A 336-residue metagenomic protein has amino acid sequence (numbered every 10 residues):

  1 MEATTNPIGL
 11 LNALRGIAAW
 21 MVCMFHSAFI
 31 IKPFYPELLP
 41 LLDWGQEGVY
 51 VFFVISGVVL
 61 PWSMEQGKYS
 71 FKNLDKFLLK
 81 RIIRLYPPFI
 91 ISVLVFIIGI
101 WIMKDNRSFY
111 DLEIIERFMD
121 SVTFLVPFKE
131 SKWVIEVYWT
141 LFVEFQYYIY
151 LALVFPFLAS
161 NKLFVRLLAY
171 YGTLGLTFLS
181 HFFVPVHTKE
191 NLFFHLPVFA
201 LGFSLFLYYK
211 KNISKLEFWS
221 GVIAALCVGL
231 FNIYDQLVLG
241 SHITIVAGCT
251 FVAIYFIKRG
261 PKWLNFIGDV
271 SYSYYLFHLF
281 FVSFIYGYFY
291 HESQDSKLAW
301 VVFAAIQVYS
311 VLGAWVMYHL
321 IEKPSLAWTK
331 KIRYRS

Functional and structural regions predicted by a protein language model:
M1-L10, W20, M24-D43, P61-D75 (+5 more regions): Alpha-helical transmembrane segments in multi-pass integral membrane proteins
L11, R15, I82-L85, G313: Functionalized membrane-embedded alpha-helices
L11-M21, V49, I55, F89-S92 (+3 more regions): Hydrophobic alpha-helical transmembrane segments of polytopic
A13-G16, W44, E144-F145, I149: Hydrophobic alpha-helical transmembrane bundles that constitute the permease/transmembrane domains of multi-pass
W20, I90-I98, I102, I149 (+7 more regions): Generic alpha-helical transmembrane segments of integral inner-membrane proteins, especially permease/transport modules
G48-I83, P88-S108, F203, F281 (+3 more regions): Juxtamembrane transmembrane-helix termini
P61, L79, L85-F145, I149 (+1 more regions): Membrane-interface helix-loop-helix regions
